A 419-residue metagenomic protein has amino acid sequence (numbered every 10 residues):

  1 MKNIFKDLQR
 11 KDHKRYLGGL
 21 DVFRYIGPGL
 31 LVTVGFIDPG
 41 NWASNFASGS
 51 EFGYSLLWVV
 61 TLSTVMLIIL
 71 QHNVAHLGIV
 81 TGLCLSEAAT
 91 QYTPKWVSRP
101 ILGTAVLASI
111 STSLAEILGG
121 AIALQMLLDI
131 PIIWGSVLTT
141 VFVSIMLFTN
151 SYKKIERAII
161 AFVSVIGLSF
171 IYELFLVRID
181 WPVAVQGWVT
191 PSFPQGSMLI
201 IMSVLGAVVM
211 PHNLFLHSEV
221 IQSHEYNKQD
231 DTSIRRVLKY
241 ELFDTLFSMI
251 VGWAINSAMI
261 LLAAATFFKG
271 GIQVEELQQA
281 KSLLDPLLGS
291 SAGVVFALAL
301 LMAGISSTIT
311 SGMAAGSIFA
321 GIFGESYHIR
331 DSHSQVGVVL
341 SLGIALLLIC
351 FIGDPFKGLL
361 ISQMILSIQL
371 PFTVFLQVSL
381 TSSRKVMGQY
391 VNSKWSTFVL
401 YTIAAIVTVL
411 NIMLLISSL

Functional and structural regions predicted by a protein language model:
I4-K11, S44-G49, H72-V97, I122 (+3 more regions): Flexible loop linkers connecting adjacent transmembrane helices in multi-pass alpha-helical membrane transporters
L20-V32, P94-L107, F193-L205, W253-A263 (+2 more regions): Select transmembrane alpha-helical segments in multipass membrane proteins
V32, V59-Q91, P100-S111: Juxtamembrane transmembrane-helix boundary signature
M66-V80, I221-E225, D230, I250-Q279: Extracellular/periplasmic helix-exit of transmembrane alpha-helices
H76, S98-D129, S136-T140, G304-F323 (+3 more regions): Hydrophobic transmembrane alpha-helices that form the core helical bundles of multi-pass secondary transporters
K95-S98, I133-S136, F247, S291-G293 (+2 more regions): Loop-to-transmembrane helix boundary motifs in multi-pass membrane proteins
V163-T190, M202-I221, L376-K385, N411-S418: Hydrophobic alpha-helical segments and their helix-loop junctions in multi-pass secondary transporters
V183, F193-L199, T373-S379, N392-L419: A generic transmembrane alpha-helix motif of multi-pass inner-membrane proteins
